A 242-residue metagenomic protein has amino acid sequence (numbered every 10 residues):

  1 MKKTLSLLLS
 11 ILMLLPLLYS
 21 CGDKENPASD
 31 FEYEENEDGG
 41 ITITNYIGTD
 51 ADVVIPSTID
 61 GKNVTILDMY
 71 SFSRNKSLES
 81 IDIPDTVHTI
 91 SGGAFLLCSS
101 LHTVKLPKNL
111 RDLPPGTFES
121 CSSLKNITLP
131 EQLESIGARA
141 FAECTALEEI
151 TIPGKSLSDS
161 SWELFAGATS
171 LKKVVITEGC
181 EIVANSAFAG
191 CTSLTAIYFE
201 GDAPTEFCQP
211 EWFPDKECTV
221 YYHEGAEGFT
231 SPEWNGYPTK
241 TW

Functional and structural regions predicted by a protein language model:
M1-L9: Positively charged n-region of N-terminal signal peptides that target proteins for export
I11-L15: Alpha-helical transmembrane segments
L17-S20: C-terminal motif of bacterial Sec signal peptides marking the signal peptidase cleavage site
G22-K24: Bacterial signal peptide processing site
D30-G39, G48-T65, K76-T89, C98-D112 (+6 more regions): Structural signature of tandem-repeat unit edges
D68-S71, S91-A94, P114-T117, G137-A140 (+3 more regions): Consensus positions within tandem repeat domains that build extended binding/scaffold surfaces
T230-W242: Active-site regions of enzymes building and remodeling cell-envelope glycoconjugates
